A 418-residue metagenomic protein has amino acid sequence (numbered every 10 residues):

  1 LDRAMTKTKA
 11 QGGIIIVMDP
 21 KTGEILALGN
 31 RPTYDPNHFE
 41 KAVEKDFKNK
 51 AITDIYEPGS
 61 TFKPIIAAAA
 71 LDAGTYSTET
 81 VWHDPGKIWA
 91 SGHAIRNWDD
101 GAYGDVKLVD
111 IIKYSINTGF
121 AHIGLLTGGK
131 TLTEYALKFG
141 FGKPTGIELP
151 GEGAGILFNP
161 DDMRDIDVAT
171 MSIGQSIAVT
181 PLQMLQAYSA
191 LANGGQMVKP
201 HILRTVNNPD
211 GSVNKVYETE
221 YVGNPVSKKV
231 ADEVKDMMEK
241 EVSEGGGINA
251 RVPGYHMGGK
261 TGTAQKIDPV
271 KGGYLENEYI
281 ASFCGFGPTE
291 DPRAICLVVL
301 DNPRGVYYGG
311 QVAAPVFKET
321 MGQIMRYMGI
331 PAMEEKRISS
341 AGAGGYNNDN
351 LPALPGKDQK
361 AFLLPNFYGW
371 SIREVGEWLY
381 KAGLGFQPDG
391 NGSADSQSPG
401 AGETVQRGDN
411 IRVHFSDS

Functional and structural regions predicted by a protein language model:
L1-G13: Conserved, well-ordered alpha-helix/loop/beta-strand core segments that scaffold catalytic motifs
D2-A4, N193, P303, P399-G400: Short beta-turn/strand-loop junction motif enriched in small, turn-promoting residues
D2-R3, E134, D236, E377: Solvent-exposed alpha-helical segments within well-ordered globular domains of core cellular machineries
R3, P269, Y279-S282, A394-G400: N-terminal post-signal-peptidase region of extra-cytosolic proteins
K9, G74-T75, G140, G329 (+1 more regions): Glycine-centered loop/turn motif at secondary-structure junctions
G13-I15, P20-S60, I65-L300: Beta-lactam-recognizing serine transpeptidase/beta-lactamase-like catalytic domain environment
G254, V298-S418: Ligand-recognition elements built from short beta-strands and adjacent flexible loops
